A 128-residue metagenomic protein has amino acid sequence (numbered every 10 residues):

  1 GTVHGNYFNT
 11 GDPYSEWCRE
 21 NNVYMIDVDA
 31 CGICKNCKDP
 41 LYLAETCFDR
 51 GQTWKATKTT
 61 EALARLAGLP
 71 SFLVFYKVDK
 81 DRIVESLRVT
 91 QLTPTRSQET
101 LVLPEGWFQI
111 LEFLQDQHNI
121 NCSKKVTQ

Functional and structural regions predicted by a protein language model:
G1-I26, L114-Q128: Acidic-basic catalytic patches of nuclease active cores, encompassing PD-(D/E)XK and other metal-cofactor nuclease
N9, Q52-K55, V102, Q109: Soluble or luminal CAZymes and related metallo-dependent hydrolases
V23, D49-T59: Active-site-adjacent loop/helix micro-motif of nuclease/hydrolase catalytic cores
A30-D49: Conserved catalytic cores of phosphodiester-cleaving nucleases, focusing on short active-site segments
Q52-W54, R82, R96-E99: Short, surface-exposed beta-strand/loop "edge" segments at domain boundaries and coil↔beta transitions
A56-L63, A67-G68: Basic/aromatic recognition patch in beta-strand/loop cores that engages polyanionic ligands
T59, L87-Q128: Helix-rich interaction surfaces within compact, conserved domain-sized segments that mediate assembly or partner
L66-Q91: Nucleic-acid nuclease catalytic cores
